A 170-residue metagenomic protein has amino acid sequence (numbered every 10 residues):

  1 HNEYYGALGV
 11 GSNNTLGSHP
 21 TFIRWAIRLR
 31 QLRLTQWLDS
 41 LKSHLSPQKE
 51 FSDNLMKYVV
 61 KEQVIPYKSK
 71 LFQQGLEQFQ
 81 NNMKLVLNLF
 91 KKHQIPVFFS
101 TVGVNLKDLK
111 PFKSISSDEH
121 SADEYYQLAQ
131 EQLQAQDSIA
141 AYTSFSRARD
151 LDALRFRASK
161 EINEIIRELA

Functional and structural regions predicted by a protein language model:
H1-E168: Serine-dependent acyl-ester chemistry module
